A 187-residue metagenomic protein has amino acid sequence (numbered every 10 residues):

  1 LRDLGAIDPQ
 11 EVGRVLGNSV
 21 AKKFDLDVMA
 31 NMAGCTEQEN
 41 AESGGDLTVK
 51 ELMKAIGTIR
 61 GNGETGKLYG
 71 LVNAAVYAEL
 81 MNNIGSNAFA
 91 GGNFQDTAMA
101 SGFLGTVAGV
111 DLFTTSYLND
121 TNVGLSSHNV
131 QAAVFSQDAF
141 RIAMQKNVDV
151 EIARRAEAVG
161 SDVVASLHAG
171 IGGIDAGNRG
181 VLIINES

Functional and structural regions predicted by a protein language model:
L1-A41, R60-L71, L112, I152-G173: Long, contiguous amphipathic alpha-helices that act as assembly "spine/axial" helices in icosahedral shell and virion
L1-R2, T48-E51, N73, I174-G177: General structural signal for secondary-structure boundaries
D3, N83-S187: Sequence/fold signature of self-assembling virion shell proteins
A33-L104: Extended, solvent-exposed, turn-rich assembly/linker loops in the middle of proteins
